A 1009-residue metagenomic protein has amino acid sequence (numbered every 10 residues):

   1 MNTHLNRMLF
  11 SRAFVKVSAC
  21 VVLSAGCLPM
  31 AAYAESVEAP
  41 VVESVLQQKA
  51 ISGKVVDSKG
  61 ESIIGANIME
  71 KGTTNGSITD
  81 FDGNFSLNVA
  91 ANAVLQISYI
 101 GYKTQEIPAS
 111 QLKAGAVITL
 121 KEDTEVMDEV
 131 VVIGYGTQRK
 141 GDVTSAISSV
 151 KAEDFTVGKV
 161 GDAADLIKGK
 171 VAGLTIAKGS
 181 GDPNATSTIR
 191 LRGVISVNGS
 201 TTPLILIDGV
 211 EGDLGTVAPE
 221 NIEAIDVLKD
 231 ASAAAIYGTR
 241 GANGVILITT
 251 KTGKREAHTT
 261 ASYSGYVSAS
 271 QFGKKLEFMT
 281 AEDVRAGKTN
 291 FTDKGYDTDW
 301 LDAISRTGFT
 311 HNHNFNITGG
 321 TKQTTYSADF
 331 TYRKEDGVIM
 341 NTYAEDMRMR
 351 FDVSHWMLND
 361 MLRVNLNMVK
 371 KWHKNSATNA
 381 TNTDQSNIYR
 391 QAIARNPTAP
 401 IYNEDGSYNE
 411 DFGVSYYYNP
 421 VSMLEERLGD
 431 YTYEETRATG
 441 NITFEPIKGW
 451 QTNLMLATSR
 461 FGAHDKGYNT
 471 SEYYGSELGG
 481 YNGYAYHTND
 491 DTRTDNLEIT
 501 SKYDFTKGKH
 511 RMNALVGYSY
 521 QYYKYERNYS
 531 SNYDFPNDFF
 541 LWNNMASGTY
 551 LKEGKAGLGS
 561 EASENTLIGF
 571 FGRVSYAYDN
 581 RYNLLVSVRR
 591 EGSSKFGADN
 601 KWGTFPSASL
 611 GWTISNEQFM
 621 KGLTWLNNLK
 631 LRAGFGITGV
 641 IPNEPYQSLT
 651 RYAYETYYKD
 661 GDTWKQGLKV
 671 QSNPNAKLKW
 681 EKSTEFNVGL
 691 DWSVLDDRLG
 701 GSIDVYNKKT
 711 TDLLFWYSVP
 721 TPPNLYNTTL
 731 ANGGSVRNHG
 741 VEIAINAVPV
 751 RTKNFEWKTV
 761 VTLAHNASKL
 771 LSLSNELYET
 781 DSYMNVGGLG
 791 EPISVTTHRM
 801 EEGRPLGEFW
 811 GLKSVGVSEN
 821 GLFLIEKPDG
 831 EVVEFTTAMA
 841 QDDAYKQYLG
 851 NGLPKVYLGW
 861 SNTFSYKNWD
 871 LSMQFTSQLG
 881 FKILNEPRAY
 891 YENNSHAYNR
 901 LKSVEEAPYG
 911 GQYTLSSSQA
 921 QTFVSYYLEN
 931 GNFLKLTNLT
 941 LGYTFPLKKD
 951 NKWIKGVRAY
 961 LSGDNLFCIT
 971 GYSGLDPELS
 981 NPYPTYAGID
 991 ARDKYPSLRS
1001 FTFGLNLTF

Functional and structural regions predicted by a protein language model:
M1-F351, W356-M357, L362-N365, V369-K371 (+8 more regions): Short, small/polar-rich motifs associated with maturation and membrane association, primarily at protein termini
I68, I97, I205, Y576 (+3 more regions): Short aromatic-centered micro-motifs
F155, T202, A286, G308-H311 (+7 more regions): Extracellular/periplasmic, surface-exposed regions of secreted and cell-surface proteins
N184-A185, A608, I883: Beta-rich nucleic-acid/ligand-interaction surfaces
K294-W300, A556, Q841-Y845: Short Pro/Gly-enriched beta-strand edge/turn motifs at strand-loop
T381-S422: Acidic, glycine-rich flexible loop segments
Y473, K659-K669, K709-G733, A767-L853 (+5 more regions): Surface-exposed, extracytoplasmic segments of Gram-negative outer-membrane nutrient-acquisition systems
